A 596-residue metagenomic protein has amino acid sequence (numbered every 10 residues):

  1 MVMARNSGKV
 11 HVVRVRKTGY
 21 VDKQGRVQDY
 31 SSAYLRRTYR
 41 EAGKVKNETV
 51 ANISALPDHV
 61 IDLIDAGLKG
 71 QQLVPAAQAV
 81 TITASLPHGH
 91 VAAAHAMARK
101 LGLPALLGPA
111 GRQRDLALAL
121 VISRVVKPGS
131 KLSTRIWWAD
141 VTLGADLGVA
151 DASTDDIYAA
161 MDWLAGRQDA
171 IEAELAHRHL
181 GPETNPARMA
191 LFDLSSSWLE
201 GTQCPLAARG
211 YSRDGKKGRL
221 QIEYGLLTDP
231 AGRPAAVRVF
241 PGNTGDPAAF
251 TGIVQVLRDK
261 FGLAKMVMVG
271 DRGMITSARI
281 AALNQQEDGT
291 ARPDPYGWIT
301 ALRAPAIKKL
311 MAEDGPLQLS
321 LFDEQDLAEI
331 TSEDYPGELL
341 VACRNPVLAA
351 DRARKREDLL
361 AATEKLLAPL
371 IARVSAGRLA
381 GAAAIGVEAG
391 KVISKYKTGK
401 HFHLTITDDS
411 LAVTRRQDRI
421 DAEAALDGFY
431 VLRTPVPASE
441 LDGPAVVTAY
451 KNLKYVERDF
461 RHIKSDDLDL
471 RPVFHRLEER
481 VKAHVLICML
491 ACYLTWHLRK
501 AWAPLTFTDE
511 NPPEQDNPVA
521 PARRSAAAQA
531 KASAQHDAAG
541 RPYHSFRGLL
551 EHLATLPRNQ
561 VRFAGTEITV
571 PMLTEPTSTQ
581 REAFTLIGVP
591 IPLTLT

Functional and structural regions predicted by a protein language model:
V2-K17, Y30-Y34, Y39-K46, L101-T596: Anion-binding and metal-coordination hotspots
S7, V12, K23, I53 (+5 more regions): Short linear motifs in intrinsically disordered/low-complexity regions
K17-K69: Short, surface-exposed polybasic/aromatic micro-patch for ligand or macromolecular engagement
N52-V60, A76-A92, D193, D246 (+3 more regions): Poly-acidic low-complexity segments
A66-R112: Accessory, often N-terminal, substrate/partner-engagement and coupling regions that sit outside the core NTP/cofactor
